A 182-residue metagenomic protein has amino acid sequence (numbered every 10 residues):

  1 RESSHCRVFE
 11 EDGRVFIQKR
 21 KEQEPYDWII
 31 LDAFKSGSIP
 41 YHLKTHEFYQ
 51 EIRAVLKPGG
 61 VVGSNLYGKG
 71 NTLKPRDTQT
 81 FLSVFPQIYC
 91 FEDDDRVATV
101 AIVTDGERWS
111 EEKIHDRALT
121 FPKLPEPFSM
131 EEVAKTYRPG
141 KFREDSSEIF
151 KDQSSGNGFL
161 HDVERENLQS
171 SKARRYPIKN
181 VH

Functional and structural regions predicted by a protein language model:
R1-G59, S64, N71-T72: The AdoMet/dcAdoMet-binding core of the Class I SAM-like
E2-H5, D27, Q50, L82-S83 (+2 more regions): Short, low-complexity, polar/charged sequence segments that are solvent-exposed and flexible
V15, K19, S83, D116 (+1 more regions): Charged/polar, solvent-exposed surface patches and flexible loops
Q23, L31, L43, V55-L56 (+8 more regions): Generic detector of leucine side chains in alpha-helical contexts
H46-E112: C-terminal substrate-binding/active-site "lid" region of AdoMet-derived donor-dependent transferases
Q87-H182: Soluble small-group transferase modules, centered on the S-adenosyl donor enzyme superfamily
